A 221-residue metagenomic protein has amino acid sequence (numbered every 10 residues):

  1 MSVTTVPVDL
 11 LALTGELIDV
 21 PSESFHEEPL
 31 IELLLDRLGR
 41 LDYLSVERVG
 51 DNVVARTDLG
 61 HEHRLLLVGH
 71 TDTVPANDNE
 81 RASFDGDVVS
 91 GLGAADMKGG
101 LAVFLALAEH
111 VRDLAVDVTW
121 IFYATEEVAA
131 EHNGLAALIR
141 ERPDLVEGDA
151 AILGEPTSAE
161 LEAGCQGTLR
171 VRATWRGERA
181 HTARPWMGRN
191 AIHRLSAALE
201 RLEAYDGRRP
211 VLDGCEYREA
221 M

Functional and structural regions predicted by a protein language model:
S2-A94, D113-L114: Acidic/His- and Gly-rich active-site-bordering loop/insert found across diverse amide/peptide-bond hydrolases
E16, A106-D113, A197-E203: Short glycine/serine- and small hydrophobic-enriched flexible loop segments
P21, L38, L67-H70, F104 (+3 more regions): Buried hydrophobic positions in well-ordered alpha/beta secondary-structure cores of metabolic enzymes
V49-V53, T168-R170, A220: Short hydrophobic/aromatic beta-strand or adjacent loop that forms the aromatic wall/cage of a ligand/substrate-binding
T71, P156, T182: Active-site metal-binding loops of divalent metal-dependent hydrolases
A102-R170: Acidic/histidine-rich catalytic neighborhood of metal-dependent amide-processing enzymes
A150-A151, E160-R194: Metal-dependent peptidase/peptidase-like ectodomains
R184-M221: Acidic-enriched catalytic cores of C-N bond-cleaving enzymes acting on peptides and small amides
